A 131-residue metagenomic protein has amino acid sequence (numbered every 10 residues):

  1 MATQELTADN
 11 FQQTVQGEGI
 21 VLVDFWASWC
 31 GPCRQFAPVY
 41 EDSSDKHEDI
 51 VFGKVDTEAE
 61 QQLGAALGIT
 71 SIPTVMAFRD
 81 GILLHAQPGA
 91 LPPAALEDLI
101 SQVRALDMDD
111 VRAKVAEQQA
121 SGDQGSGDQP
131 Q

Functional and structural regions predicted by a protein language model:
A2, W26, V51-G53: Conserved Rossmann-like nucleotide-binding pocket used by diverse enzymes that bind dinucleotide cofactors
T3-V21, Q61: A short beta-strand-turn-helix
E18-L22, Q35-V55, Q61: Conserved helix-turn-beta segment immediately C-terminal to the redox Cys motif in thioredoxin-like folds
G19, W26-W29, S71: Short pre-active-site segment immediately N-terminal to redox-active cysteine/selenocysteine motifs in thiol-based
V21, Q61, L67-R79, L91: Structural micro-motif
C30-C33, V75: The canonical Cys-X-X-Cys-His
M76-D110: Non-catalytic, surface beta->alpha helical segment in thiol-disulfide oxidoreductase systems
M108-Q124, Q129: CheY-like receiver
